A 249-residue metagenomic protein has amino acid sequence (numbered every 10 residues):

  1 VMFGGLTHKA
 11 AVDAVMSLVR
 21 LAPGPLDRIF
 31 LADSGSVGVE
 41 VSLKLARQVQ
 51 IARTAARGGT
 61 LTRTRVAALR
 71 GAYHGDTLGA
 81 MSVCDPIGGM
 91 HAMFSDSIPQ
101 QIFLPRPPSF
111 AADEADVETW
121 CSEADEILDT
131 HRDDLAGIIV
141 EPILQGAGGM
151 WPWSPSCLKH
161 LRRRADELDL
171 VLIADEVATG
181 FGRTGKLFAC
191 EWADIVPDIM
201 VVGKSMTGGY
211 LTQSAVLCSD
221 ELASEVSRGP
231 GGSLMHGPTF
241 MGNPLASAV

Functional and structural regions predicted by a protein language model:
V1-V249: Conserved N-terminal phosphate-binding loop of PLP-dependent enzymes in the Aspartate aminotransferase
